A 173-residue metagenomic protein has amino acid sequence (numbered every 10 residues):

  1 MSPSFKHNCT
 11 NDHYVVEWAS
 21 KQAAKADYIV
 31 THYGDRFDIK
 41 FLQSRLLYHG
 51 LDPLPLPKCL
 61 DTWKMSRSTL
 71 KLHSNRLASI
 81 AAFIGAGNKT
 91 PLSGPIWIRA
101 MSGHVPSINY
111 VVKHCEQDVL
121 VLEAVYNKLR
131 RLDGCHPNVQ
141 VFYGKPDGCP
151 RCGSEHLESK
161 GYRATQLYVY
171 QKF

Functional and structural regions predicted by a protein language model:
S2-S79, F83: Conserved DEDDh/DEDDy metal-dependent 3′-5′ exonuclease domain
L42, A100, Y168-V169: Short Asp/Glu-rich motifs
D61, I96, A164: Positions that flank functional sites
S79-F142: Acidic, Mg2+-coordinating catalytic module of metal-dependent nucleases/exonucleases that use a two-metal-ion mechanism
F142-K145, Y170: Residue-level signal for mature regions of secreted extracellular proteins and peptides
C149-C152, Y170-F173: Short cysteine-rich clusters marking metal-coordination/redox-active sites
S154-S159: Short functional micro-motifs and their immediate structural scaffolds
K160-L167: Short cysteine/histidine-rich zinc-coordinating motifs and their immediately flanking basic loops
